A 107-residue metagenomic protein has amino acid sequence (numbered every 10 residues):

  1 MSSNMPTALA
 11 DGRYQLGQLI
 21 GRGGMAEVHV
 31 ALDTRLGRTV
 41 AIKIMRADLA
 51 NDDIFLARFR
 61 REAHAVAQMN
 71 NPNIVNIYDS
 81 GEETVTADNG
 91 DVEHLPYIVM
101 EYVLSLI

Functional and structural regions predicted by a protein language model:
S2-L16: A short, low-complexity linker immediately N-terminal to eukaryotic Hanks-type protein kinase catalytic domains
L16-G23, V28: Protein kinase glycine-rich loop
G21, R61, M69-N73: Flexible N-lobe loop architecture of eukaryotic-like protein kinase catalytic domains
L32-T39: Conserved N-lobe loop of protein kinases adjacent to the ATP-binding glycine-rich P-loop
I42: Conserved beta3 VAIK motif of the Hanks protein kinase fold
R46-Q68: AlphaC helix of the eukaryotic protein kinase fold
S80-G81: Activation-segment/catalytic-loop signature of the eukaryotic protein kinase fold
T86-I107: Conserved short submotifs of the Hanks-type protein kinase catalytic core that shape the nucleotide-binding pocket
